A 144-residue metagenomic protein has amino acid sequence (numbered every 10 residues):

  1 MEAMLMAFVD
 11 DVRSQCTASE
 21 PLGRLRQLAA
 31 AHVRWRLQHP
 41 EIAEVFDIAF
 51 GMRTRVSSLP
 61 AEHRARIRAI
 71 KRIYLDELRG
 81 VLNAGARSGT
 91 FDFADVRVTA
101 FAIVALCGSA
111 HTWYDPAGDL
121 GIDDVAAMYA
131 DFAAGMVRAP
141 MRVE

Functional and structural regions predicted by a protein language model:
M1-Q15, G23, Q27-R34, Q38 (+6 more regions): Alpha-helical structural segments
M6, R13, V56-R87, R97-F101: Amphipathic alpha-helical packing segments from all-alpha helical-bundle domains
V12-C16, F46-T54, Y114-A117: Secondary-structure edge/capping motif, primarily at the C-terminal ends of alpha-helices and the immediately following
E20-R24, V98: A conserved beta-strand->loop->alpha-helix hinge within the catalytic CA
A30-W35, R72-S88, V104-E144: C-terminal peripheral helix-coil segments that are non-catalytic and often amphipathic
Q38-E62: Amphipathic alpha-helical segments used for helix-helix packing
E44-D47, A94, E144: Short, hydrophobic secondary-structure boundary micro-motifs
